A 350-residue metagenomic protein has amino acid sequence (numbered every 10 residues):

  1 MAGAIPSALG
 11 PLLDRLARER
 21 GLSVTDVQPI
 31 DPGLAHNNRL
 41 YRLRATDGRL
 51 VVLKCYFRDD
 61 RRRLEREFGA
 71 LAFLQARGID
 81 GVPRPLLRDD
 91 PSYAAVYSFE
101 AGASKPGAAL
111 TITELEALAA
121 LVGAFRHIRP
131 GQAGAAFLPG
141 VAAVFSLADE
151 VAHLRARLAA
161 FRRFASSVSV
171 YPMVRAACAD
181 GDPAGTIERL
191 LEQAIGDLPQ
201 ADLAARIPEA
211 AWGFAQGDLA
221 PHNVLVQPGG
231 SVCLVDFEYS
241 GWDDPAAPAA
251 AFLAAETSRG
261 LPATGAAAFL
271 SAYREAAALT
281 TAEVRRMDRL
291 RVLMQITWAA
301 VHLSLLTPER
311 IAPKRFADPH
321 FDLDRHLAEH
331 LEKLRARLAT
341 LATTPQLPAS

Functional and structural regions predicted by a protein language model:
G3, A165, A300-S350: ATP/Mg2+ or Mg2+-diphosphate-binding catalytic cores that bind nucleotide phosphates or diphosphates via glycine-rich
I5-S23, P130-G217, L279, H330 (+1 more regions): An alpha-helical support segment within catalytic cores of ATP-dependent transferases
A8, L12, R66, A70 (+5 more regions): Charged catalytic carboxylate motif
G21-D31: Short secondary-structure junctions
I30-A160, F164: ATP-binding pocket architecture of kinase catalytic cores
G33-R44, V52, I195-A247, G260: Active-site acidic catalytic loop and adjacent metal/ATP-binding pocket of ATP-dependent phosphoryl transfer enzymes
A246-L279, V292-I311: Active-site activation/catalytic loop segments of kinase-like enzymes and analogous catalytic loops in related
L279-R289: Acidic, serine/threonine- and proline-rich low-complexity regulatory regions
